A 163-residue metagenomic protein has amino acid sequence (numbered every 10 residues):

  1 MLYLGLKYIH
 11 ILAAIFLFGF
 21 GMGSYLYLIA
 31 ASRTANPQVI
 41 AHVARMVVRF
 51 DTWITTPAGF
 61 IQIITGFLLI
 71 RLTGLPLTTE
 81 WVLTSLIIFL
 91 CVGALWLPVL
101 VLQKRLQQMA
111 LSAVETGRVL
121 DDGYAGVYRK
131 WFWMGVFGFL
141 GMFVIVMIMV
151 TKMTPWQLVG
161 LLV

Functional and structural regions predicted by a protein language model:
M1-V163: Polytopic transmembrane helical bundles with strong interfacial aromatic enrichment
